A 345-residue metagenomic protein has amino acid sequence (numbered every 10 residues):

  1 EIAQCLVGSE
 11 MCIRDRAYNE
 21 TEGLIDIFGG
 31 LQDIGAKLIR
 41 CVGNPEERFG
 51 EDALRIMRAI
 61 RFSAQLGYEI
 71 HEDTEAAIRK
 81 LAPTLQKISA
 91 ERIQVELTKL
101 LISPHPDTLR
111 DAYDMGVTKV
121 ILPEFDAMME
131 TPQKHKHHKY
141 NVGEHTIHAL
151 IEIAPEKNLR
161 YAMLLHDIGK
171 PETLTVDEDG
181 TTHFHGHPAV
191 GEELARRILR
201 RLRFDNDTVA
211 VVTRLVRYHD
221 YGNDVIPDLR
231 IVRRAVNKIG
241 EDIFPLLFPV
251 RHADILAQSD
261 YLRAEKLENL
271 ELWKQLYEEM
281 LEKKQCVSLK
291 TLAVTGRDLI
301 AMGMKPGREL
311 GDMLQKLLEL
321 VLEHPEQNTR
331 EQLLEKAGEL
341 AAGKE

Functional and structural regions predicted by a protein language model:
E1-G8, I13: Single conserved hydrophobic/aromatic residue that forms the stacking wall/gate of nucleotide- or nucleobase-binding
L6, D15-R16, I34, D52 (+7 more regions): A residue-level signal for conserved active-site and pocket-lining positions in enzyme catalytic cores
R14-G50, G67-I88, T131: A short, charged helix-loop
D15, E22-N44, R61, R197-R201 (+1 more regions): Charged substrate- and nucleic-acid-binding regions of tRNA-handling and nucleotidyl-transfer enzymes, centered on
M57-A64, T98, L109, Y113 (+2 more regions): Short, amphipathic alpha-helical segments that act as regulatory/interfacial helices in nucleotide-processing proteins
M57-R61, L159, M163-L164, H324: Active-site alpha-helical segments that house and flank conserved acidic catalytic motifs for diphosphate chemistry
K80-R92, G186-V190, Y218-N223, L272-M280 (+1 more regions): Short, mixed-charge aromatic SLiMs
I88-A264: Conserved, hydrophobic alpha-helical core segments of structured domains
